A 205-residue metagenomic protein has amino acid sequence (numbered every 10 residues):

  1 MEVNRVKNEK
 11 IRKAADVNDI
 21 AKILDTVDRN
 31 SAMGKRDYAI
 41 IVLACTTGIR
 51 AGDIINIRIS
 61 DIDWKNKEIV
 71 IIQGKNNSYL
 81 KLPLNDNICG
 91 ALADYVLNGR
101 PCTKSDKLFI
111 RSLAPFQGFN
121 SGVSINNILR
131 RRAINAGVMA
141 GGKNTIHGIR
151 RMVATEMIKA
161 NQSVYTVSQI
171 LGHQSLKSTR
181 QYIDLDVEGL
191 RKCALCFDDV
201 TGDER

Functional and structural regions predicted by a protein language model:
M1-R205: Conserved catalytic core of the tyrosine transesterase superfamily
